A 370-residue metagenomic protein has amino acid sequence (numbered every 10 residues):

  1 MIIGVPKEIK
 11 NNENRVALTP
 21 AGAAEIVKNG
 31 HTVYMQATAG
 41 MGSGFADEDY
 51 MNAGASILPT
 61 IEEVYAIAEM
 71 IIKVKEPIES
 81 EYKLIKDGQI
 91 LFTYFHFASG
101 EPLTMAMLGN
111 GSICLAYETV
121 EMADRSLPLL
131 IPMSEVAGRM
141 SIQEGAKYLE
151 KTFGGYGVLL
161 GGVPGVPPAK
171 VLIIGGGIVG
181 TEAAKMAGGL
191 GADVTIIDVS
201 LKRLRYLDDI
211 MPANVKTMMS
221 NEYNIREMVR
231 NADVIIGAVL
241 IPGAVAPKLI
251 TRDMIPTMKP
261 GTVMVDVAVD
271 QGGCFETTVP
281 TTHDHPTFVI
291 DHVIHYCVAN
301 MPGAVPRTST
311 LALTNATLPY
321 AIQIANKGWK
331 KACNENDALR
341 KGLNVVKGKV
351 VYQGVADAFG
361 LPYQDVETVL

Functional and structural regions predicted by a protein language model:
I2, E8, P77-A169, V298-N300: Glycine/serine-rich phosphate-binding loop and adjoining beta1-alpha1 elements at the start of nucleotide-handling
I2-N110: An N-terminal-biased, well-structured beta-alpha scaffold segment characteristic of Rossmann-like dinucleotide-binding
P6-G42, T152-L240, T287: Glycine-rich phosphate/diphosphate-binding loop of Rossmann-like nucleotide-binding domains
V33, I57, L91, C114-L115 (+3 more regions): Hydrophobic beta-strand scaffold residues
E69, K75-E76, F95-H96, N221 (+3 more regions): Short glycine-/small-residue-rich Rossmann-like dinucleotide-binding loops
E118-L159, V269, C274-L370: Adenosine-phosphate binding glycine-rich loop
D209-H292: Rossmann-like adenosine-cofactor binding region
